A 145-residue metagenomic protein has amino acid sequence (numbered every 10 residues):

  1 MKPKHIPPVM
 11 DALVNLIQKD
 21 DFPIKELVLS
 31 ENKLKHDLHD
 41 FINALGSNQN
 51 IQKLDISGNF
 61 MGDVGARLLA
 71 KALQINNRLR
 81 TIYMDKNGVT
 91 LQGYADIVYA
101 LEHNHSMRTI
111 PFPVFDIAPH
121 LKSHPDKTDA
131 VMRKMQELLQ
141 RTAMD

Functional and structural regions predicted by a protein language model:
M1-D145: Leucine-rich tandem repeat or coiled-coil scaffolds
